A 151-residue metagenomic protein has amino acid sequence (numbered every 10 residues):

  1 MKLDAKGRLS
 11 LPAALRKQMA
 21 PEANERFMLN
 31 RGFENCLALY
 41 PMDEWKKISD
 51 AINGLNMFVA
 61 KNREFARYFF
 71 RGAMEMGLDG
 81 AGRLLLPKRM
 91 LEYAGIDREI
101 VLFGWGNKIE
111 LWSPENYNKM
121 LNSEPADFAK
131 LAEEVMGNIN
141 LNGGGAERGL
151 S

Functional and structural regions predicted by a protein language model:
M1, A5-R8, L15-M76, G80-A81 (+1 more regions): Flexible "stalk/tail and boundary" regions
